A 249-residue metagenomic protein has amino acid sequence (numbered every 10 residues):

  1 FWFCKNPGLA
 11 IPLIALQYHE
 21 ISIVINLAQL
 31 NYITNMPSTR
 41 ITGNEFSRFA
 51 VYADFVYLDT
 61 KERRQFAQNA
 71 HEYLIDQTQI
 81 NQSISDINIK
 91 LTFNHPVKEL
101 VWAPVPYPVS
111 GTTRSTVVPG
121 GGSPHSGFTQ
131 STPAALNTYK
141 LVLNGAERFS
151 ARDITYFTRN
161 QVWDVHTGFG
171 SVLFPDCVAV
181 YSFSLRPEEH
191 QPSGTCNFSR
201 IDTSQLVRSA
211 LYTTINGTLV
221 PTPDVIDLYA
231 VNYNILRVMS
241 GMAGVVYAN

Functional and structural regions predicted by a protein language model:
F1-N249: Flexible assembly/topogenesis modules
